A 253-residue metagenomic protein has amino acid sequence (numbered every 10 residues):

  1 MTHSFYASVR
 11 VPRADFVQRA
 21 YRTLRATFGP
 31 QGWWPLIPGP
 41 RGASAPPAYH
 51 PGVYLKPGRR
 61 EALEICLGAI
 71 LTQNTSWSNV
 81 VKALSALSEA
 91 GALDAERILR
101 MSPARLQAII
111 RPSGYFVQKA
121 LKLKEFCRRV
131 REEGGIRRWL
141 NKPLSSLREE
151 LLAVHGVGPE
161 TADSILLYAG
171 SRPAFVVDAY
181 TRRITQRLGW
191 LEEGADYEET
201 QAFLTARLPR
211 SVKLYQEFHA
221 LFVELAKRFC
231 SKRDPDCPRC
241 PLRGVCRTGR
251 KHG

Functional and structural regions predicted by a protein language model:
M1-N141, S146, K213, L221-F229 (+1 more regions): N-terminal polyanion-binding entry modules of DNA glycosylases/AP lyases and select other DNA-binding proteins
E64-Q73, L123, K142-W190, T200-F203: Catalytic DNA-binding helix-loop module of base-excision-repair DNA glycosylases/AP lyases
L84, A162-D163, P209: Intrinsically disordered, low-complexity segments enriched in polar/charged residues with Gly/Pro, especially when
G91, H155, G170, L208-V212 (+1 more regions): Flexible interhelical turns and helix-capping residues at alpha-helix boundaries within structured domains
L99-S102, L106-Q107, L151, A195-R207: Short, well-structured alpha-helical segments that form the helix of a local strand-helix-strand
V177-K227: A broadly conserved sequence feature marking short terminus-proximal activation segments in nucleic acid-centric
